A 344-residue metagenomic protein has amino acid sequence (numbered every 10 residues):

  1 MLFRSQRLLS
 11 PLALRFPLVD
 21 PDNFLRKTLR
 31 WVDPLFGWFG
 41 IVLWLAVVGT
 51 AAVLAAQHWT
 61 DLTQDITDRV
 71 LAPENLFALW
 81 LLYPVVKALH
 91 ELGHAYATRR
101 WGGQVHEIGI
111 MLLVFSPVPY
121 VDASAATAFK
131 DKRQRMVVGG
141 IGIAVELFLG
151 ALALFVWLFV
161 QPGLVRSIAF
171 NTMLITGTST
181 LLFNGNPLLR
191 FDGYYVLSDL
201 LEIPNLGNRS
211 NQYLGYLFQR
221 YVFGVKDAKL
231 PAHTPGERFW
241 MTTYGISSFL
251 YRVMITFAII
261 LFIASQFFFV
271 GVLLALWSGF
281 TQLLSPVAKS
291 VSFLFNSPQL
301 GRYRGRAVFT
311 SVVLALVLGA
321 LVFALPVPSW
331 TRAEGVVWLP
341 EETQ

Functional and structural regions predicted by a protein language model:
S5-I108, A153-W157, G163-R166, L174: Core alpha-helical transmembrane segments of integral membrane proteins
G37-A46, V138-L147, W240-V253, A307-T310: Select subsegments of transmembrane alpha-helices in polytopic membrane proteins, especially boundary-proximal
L71-R238: Membrane-embedded catalytic scaffold of the fatty acid hydroxylase/desaturase
N171-N184, F269-A288, L314-A320: Alpha-helical membrane-embedded segments
T242-S292: Membrane-embedded alpha-helical segments of integral membrane proteins
G301-V327: Internal/C-terminal transmembrane anchor helices
S329-Q344: Short beta-strand-turn/beta-hairpin segments enriched in glycine/proline and small hydrophobics that form edge-strand
